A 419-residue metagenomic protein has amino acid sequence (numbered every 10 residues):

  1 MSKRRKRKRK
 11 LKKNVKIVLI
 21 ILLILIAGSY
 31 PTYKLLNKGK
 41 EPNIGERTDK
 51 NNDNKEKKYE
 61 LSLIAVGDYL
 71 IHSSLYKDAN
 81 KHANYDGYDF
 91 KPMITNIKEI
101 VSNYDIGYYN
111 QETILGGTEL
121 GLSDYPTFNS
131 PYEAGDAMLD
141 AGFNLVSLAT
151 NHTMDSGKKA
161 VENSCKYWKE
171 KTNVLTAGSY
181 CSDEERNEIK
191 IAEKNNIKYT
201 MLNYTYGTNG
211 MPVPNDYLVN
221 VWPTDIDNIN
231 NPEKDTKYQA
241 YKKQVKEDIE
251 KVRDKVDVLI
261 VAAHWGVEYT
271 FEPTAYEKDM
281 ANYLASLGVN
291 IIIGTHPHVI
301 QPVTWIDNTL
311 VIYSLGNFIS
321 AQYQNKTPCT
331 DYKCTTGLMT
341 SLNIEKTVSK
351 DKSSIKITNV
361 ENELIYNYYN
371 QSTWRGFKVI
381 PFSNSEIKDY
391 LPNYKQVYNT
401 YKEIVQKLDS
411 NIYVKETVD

Functional and structural regions predicted by a protein language model:
M1-N14: N-terminal Lys/Arg-rich, disordered targeting/topogenic segments
R9, I21-L23, Y33: Intrinsic-disorder/low-complexity peptide segments enriched for small residues
N14-I20: Short, hydrophobic alpha-helical membrane anchors of single-pass surface/secreted proteins
L25-D419: Acidic, metal/ion-coordinating pockets
